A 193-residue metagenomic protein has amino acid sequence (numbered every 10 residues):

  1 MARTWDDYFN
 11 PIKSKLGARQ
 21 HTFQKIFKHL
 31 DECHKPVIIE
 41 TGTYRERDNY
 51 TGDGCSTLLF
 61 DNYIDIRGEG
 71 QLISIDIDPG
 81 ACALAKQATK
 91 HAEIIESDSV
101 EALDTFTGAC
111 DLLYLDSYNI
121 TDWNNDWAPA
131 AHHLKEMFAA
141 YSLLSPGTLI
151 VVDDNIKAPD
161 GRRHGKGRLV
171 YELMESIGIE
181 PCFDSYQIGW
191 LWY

Functional and structural regions predicted by a protein language model:
M1-Y193: A short alpha-helical cap/connector motif
